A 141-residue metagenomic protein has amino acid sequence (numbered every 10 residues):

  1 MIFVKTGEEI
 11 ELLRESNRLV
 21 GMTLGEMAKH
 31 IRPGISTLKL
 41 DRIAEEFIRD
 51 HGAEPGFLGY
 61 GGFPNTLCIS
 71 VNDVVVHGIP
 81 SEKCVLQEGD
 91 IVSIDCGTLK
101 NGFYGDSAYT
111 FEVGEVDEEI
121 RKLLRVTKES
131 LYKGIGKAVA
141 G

Functional and structural regions predicted by a protein language model:
M1-G141: Active-site neighborhoods and metal-handling regions in enzymes and metal-associated proteins
